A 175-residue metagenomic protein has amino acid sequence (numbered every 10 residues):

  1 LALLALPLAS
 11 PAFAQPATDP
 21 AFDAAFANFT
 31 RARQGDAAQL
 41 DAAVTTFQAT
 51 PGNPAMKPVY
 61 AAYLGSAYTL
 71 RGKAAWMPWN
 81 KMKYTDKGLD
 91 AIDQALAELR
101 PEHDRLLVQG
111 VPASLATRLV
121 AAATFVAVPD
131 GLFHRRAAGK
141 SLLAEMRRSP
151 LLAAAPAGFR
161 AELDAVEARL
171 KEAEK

Functional and structural regions predicted by a protein language model:
L1-A9: Bacterial N-terminal signal peptides
A14-R71, A75-L107, E145-K175: N-terminal alpha-helical interaction modules that lie
Y63-R71, A116-V128: Short N-proximal segments of mature Sec-exported proteins
Y84-K87, R135-S141: Structural signature of tandem alpha-helical TPR/SEL1-like repeats, specifically the intra-repeat loop/turn
V108-Q109, F133: Short acidic, glycine/proline-enriched loop segments that cap or flank alpha-helices
G110-V120, A161: Amphipathic alpha-helical protein-interaction segments enriched in hydrophobic
L119, K140-L143: Hydrophobic, well-ordered secondary-structure segments
V128-H134: Outer-membrane beta-barrel transmembrane domain signature
